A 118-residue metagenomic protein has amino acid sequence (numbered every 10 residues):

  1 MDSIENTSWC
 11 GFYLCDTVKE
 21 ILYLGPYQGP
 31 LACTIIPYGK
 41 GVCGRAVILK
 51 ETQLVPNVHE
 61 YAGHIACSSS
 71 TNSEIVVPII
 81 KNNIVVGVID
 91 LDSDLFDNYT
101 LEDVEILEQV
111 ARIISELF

Functional and structural regions predicted by a protein language model:
M1-I4, R45, I113-L117: Amphipathic alpha-helical regulatory segments at dimerization interfaces that relay allosteric signals between sensory
M1-Y23: Helix-loop-beta substructure at the N-terminus of cytosolic sensory domains that couple signal/ligand detection
I4, C67-T71: Short loop/turn motifs at secondary-structure junctions and domain boundaries
W9, V76, V88: Short hydrophobic/aromatic beta-strand element in the GNAT-like acyltransferase core that lines or flanks the acyl-donor
C15-C67: Regulatory sensory and allosteric helical modules in signal-transduction proteins and certain transcription factors
S73-I80: A short, aliphatic-rich beta-strand micro-motif
I80-S93: Sensory-domain boundary capping and coupling elements
S93-F118: Juxtadomain coupling helices with adjacent low-complexity linkers
